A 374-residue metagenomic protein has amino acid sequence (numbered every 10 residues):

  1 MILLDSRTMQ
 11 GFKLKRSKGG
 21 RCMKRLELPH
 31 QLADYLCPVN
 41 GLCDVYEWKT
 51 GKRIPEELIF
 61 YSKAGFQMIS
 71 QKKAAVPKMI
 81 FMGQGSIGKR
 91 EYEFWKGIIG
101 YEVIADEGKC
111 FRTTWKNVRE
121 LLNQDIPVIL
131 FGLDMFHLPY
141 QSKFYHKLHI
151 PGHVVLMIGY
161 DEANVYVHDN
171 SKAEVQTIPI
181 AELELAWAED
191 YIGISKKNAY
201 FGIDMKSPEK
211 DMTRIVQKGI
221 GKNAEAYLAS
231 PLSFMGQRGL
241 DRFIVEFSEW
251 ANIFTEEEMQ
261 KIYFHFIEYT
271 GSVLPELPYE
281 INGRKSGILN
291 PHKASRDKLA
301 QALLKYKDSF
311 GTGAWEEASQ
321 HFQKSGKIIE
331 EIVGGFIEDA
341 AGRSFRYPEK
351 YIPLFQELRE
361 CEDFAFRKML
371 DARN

Functional and structural regions predicted by a protein language model:
G11-C22: Short, Lys/Arg-enriched N-terminal segments with co-localized hydrophobic residues within the first ~10-30 amino acids
M23-W115: Cysteine-nucleophile protease catalytic domains, especially the papain-like/related folds used in DUB/UBL proteases
G85-F136, A199-K218, K222: Predominantly the structural core of cysteine protease catalytic domains
Y145-K172: Catalytic nucleophile-His microenvironment captured as a short glycine-rich beta-strand/loop that brackets
E162-P291: Noncatalytic regulatory segments and standalone regulatory/sensor domains
V273-N374: Charged, long alpha-helical assembly modules
